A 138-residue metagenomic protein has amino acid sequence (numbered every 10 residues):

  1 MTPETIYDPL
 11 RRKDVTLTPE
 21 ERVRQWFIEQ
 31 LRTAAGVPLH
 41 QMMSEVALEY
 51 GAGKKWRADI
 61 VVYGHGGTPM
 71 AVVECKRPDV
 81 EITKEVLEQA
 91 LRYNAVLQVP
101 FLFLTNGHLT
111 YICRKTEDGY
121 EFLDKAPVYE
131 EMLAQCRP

Functional and structural regions predicted by a protein language model:
M1-F101, H108-P138: A short, conserved, highly charged catalytic patch centered on acidic carboxylates
